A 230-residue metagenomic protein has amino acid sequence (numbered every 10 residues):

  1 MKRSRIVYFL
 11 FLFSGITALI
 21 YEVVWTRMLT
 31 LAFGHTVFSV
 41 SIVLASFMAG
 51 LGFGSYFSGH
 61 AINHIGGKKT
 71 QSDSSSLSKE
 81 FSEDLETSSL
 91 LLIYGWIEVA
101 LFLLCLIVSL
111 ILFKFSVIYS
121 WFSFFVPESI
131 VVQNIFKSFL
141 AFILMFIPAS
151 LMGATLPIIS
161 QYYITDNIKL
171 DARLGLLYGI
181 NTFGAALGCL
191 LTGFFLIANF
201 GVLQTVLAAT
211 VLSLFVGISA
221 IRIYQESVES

Functional and structural regions predicted by a protein language model:
M1-S230: Alpha-helical transmembrane segments of multi-pass membrane proteins
